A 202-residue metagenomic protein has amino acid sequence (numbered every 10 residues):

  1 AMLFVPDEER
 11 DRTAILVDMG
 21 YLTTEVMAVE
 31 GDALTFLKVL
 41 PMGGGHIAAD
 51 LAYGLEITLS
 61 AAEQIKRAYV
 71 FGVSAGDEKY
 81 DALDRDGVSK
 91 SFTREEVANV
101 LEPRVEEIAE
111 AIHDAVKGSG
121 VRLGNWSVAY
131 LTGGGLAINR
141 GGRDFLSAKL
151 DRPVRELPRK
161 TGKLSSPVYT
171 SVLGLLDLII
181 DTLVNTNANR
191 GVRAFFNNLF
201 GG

Functional and structural regions predicted by a protein language model:
A1-A14, T35, T58, G72-L101 (+5 more regions): Nucleotide/phosphate-binding catalytic cleft detector across ATP-hydrolyzing and phosphate-transferring enzymes
A1-M2, H46, R159-G162: Short acidic loop-to-helix transition motifs that present clustered carboxylates
E8-L37, L51, L175: Gly/Thr-rich phosphate-binding beta-strand-loop-beta motif of the actin/hexokinase/Hsp70
D18-V26, R140-E156: Acidic-glycine-rich active-site phosphate/pyrophosphate-binding loop
E30-V105, A109, G124, L136-I138: Phosphate-binding glycine-rich/basic clefts of nucleotide- and phosphate-handling proteins, predominantly
E107-S119: A short, acidic, amphipathic alpha-helical segment used as a generic capping/interface helix at domain edges
S119-G135: Short glycine-rich phosphate-binding loop at a beta-alpha junction
S147-L173: Conserved phosphate-binding/catalytic loops in two-lobed NTP-binding clefts
